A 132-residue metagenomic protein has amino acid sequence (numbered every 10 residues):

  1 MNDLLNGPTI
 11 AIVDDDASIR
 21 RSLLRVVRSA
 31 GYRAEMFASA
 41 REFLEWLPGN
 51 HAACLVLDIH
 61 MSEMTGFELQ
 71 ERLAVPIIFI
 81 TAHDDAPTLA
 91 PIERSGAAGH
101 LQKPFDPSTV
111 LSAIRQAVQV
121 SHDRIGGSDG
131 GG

Functional and structural regions predicted by a protein language model:
A17-E35: Two-component/phosphorelay signaling modules centered on CheY-like receiver
A38-S39, T65-E71: Acidic catalytic/metal-coordinating carboxylates
N50-V56: Active-site beta3 strand of CheY-like receiver
M61: Receiver (REC) domain active-site loop signature in two-component systems and cognate sites in sensor histidine kinases
E68, D84-H100: Alpha4 helix (beta4-alpha4-beta5 surface) of REC/receiver domains from two-component response regulators
P87, F105-R115: C-terminal output helix
R115-G132: The C-terminal output helix
